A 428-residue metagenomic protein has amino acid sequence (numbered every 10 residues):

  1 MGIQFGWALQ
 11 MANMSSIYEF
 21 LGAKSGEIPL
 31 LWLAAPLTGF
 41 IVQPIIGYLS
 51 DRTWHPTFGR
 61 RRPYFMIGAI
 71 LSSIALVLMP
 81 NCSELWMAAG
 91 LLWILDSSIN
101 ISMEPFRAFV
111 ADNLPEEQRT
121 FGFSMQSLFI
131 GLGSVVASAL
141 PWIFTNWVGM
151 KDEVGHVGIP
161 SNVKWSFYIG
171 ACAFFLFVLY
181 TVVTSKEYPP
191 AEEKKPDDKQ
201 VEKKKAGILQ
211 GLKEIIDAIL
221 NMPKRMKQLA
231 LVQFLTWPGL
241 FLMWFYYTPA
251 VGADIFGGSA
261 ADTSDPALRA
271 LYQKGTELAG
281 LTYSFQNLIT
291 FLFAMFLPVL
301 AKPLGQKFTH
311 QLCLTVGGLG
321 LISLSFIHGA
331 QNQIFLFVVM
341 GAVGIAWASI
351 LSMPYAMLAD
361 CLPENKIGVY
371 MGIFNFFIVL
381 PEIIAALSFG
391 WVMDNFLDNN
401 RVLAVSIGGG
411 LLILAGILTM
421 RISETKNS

Functional and structural regions predicted by a protein language model:
M1-P36, Q228-V232, T236-D262: Helix-loop boundary and gating motifs at the non-cytosolic
M14, I101-L114, S349-P363: Intracellular juxtamembrane helix-capping segments at the cytosolic ends of symmetry-related transmembrane helices
S25-G26, E116-Q126, T276, L362-F374: Loop-to-transmembrane helix entry/capping segments in MFS-fold secondary transporters and related SLC/MFSD carriers
I41-F58, L292-Q306, M393: Helix-to-loop junctions at the C-terminal end of transmembrane segments in multipass secondary transporters
F65-E84, V316-A330: C-terminal ends and interior cores of transmembrane alpha-helices in multi-pass membrane transporters/permeases
A75-S102, I334-S349: Hydrophobic core of transmembrane alpha-helices in multi-pass small-molecule transporters, especially MFS/SLC-type
S83-G90, I99-S102, F106, N113-L242 (+1 more regions): Intracellular loop-helix junctions on the cytosolic face of multi-pass helical membrane proteins
A301, F308-S352: C-terminal transmembrane helical hairpin of 12-TM major facilitator-type secondary transporters
